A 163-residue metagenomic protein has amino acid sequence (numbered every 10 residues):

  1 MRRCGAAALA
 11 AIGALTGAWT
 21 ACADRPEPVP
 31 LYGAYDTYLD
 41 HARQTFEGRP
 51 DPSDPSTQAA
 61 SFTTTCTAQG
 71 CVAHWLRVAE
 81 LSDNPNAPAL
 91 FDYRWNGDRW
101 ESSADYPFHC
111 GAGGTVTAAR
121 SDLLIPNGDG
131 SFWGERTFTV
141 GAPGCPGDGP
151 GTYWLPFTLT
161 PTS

Functional and structural regions predicted by a protein language model:
M1-A23: Secretory targeting and sorting signals
R25-D51, R77, F132-E135, L159-P161: Tryptophan-anchored aromatic micro-motifs
R25-Y32, T63-G70, Y93-R99, L123-W133 (+1 more regions): A short, structured loop/turn motif at beta-sheet edges
A42-D51, F108-G114, G141-P150: Flexible, membrane-facing loop/turn or short amphipathic-helix motifs that contact lipid bilayers or gate lipid-binding
P52-S121: Predominantly extracellular/secreted and cell-surface proteins with exposed, flexible low-complexity segments
D105, A118-G130, T137: Low-complexity intrinsically disordered segments
W133-S163: Edge beta-strand at a domain terminus
